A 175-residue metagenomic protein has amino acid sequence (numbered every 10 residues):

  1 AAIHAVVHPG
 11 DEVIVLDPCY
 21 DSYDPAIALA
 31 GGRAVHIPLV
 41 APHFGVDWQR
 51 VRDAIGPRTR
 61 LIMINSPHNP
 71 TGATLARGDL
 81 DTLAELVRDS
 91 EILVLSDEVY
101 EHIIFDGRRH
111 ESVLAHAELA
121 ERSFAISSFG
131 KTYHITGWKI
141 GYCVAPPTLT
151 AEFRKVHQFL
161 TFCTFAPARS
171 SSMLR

Functional and structural regions predicted by a protein language model:
A1-E12: Phosphate-binding glycine-rich loop
A5, P25-I27, L86: Hydrophobic/aromatic ligand-binding patch that stacks against planar heteroaromatic rings of cofactors or nucleotides
D11, G32, V87-L93, L119-E121: A short helix->loop->beta-strand "cap" motif at the edges of active sites that frequently abuts
C19-Y23: Conserved coil-to-alpha-helix start sites within the AMP-binding
L29-V35: A short helix-loop-beta submotif of the ANL/AMP-binding
V35, L39-D106, E111: Active-site phosphate-binding strand-loop segment of PLP-dependent enzymes
A115, E121-R175: Conserved core segment of the aminotransferase class I/II
